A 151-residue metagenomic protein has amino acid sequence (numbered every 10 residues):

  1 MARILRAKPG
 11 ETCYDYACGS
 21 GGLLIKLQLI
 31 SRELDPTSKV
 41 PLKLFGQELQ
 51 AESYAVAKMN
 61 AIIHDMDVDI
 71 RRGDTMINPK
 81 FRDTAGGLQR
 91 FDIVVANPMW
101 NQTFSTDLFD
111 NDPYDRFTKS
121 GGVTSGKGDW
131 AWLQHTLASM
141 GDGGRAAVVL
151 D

Functional and structural regions predicted by a protein language model:
M1-A96, N101-T103, L108, F117 (+1 more regions): Conserved S-adenosyl-L-methionine
Y54, G122-D151: Conserved Class I SAM-dependent methyltransferase catalytic core
S105-K127: Short, contiguous acidic/charged loop-to-helix segments that flank catalytic cores in large enzymes
